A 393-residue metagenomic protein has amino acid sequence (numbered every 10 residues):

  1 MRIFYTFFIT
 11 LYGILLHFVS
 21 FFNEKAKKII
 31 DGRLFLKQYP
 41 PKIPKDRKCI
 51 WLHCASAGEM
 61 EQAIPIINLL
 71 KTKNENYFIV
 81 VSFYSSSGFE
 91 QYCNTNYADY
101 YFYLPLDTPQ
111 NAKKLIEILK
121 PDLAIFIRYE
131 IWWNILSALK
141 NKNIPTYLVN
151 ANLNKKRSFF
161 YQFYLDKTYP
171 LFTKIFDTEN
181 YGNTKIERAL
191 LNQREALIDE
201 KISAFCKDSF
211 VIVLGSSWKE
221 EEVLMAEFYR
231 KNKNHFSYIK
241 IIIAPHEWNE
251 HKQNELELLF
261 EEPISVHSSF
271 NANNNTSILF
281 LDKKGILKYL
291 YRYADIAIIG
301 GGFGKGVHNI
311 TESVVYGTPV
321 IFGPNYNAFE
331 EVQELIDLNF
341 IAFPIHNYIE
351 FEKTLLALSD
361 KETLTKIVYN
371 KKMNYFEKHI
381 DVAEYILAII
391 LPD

Functional and structural regions predicted by a protein language model:
M1-V19, N23: Membrane-interacting alpha-helical segments
H17, F21-L197, V213, S217-K219 (+3 more regions): Active-site and donor-binding regions of nucleotide-sugar-utilizing enzymes
Y92-Y100, N254-D282: Nucleotide-activated donor-binding/catalytic signature segment of Leloir-type glycosyltransferases, i.e., the conserved
L119-L123, N275-K305: Acidic donor-binding loop of glycosyltransferase active sites
F172, Y289-T365, M373-N374: Catalytic binding pocket for nucleotide-activated donors in carbohydrate/polymer assembly enzymes
Y238-L259: Redox- and metal-dependent alpha/beta enzyme cores, enriched for Fe-S-associated oxidoreductases and cofactor-handling
K378-D393: C-terminal alpha-helical cap of glycosyltransferases
